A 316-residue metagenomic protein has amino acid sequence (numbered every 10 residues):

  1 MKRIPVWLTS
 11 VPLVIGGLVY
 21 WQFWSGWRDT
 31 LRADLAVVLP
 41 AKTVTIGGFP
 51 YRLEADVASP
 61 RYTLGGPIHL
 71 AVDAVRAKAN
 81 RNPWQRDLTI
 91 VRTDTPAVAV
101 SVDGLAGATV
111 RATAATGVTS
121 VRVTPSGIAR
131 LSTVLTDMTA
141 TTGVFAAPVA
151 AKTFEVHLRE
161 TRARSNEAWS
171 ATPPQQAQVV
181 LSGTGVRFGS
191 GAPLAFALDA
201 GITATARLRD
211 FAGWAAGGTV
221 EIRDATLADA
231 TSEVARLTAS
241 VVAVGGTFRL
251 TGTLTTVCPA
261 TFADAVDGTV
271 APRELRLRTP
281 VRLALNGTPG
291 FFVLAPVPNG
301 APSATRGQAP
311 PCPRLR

Functional and structural regions predicted by a protein language model:
K2-L8, A212-W214, A225, V242-R316: Extended terminal
I4-W21: Hydrophobic membrane-insertion alpha-helices, especially the h-region of bacterial N-terminal signal peptides
W24-A41: Alpha-helical transmembrane signal-anchor/signal-peptide segments
P40-E167, A225: N-terminal beta-strand/beta-hairpin edge segment
R61-H69, A97-R111, D137-A151, G183-A195 (+3 more regions): Flexible, membrane-facing loop/turn or short amphipathic-helix motifs that contact lipid bilayers or gate lipid-binding
Q85-D94, G127-T136, N166-S182, R209-R223 (+2 more regions): Short, well-ordered strand-loop elements centered on a beta-strand within folded domains, enriched for acidic residues
T142-A230: Acidic, serine/threonine- and glycine-rich low-complexity intrinsically disordered segments that serve as flexible
